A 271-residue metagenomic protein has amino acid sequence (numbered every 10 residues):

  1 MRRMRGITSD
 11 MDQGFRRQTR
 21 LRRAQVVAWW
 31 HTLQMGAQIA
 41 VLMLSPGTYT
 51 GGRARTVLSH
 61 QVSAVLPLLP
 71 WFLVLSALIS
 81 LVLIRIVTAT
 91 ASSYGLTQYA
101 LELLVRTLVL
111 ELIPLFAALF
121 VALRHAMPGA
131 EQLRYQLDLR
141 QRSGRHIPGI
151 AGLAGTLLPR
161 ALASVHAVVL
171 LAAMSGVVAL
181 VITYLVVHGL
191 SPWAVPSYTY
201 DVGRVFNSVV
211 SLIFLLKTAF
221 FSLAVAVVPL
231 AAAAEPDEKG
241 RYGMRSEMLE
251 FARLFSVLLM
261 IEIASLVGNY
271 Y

Functional and structural regions predicted by a protein language model:
M1-V41: Short, non-transmembrane cytosolic segments of multipass membrane proteins
T19, G47-L66, E238-K239: Cytosolic juxtamembrane amphipathic/interface segments immediately preceding and feeding into a transmembrane helix
V65, L69, L73, G152-V178 (+1 more regions): Selective transmembrane-helix segments that form parts of the transport pathway or gating/packing helices in multipass
L68-T88, L254-V267: Hydrophobic alpha-helical transmembrane segments of multi-pass membrane transport/permease proteins
L73, T90-G129: Membrane-embedded or membrane-proximal helical elements that form or frame transporter/channel pores
I86-V109, L170-A219, L223, V227-M248 (+1 more regions): Membrane-interfacial helix-loop-helix connectors in multipass membrane proteins
I113, A117, L153-A163, R253-Y271: Hydrophobic alpha-helical transmembrane segments of integral membrane proteins
Q132-L158, G243: Short cytoplasmic-facing helical segments at TM-TM junctions of multi-pass membrane proteins
